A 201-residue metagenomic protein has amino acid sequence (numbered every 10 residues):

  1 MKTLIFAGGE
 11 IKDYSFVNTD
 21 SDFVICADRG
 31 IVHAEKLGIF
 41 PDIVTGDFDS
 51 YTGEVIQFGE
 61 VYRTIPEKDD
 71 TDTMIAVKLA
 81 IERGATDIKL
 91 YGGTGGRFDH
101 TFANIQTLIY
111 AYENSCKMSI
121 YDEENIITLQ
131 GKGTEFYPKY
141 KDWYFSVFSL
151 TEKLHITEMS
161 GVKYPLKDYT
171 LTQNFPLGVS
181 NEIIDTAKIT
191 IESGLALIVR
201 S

Functional and structural regions predicted by a protein language model:
M1-V55: N-terminal beta-strand-loop-alpha-helix module at the start of alpha/beta ligand-binding or catalytic domains
S21-D22, P41, F58-G59, A85 (+1 more regions): Short, well-ordered alpha-helix to beta-strand connector turns
E60-I65, C116-S119, W143-S146, K153-L154: A glycine-rich helix N-cap at a beta->alpha junction
V61-R83: Short phosphate-binding loop-to-helix
F98-I109: Short Gly/Thr/Asp-enriched flexible loops that form oxyanion-binding sites at enzyme active sites
Y112-I127: Short, acidic/small-residue loops that bind anionic groups at enzyme active sites
N125, Q130-S201: Long, charged alpha-helical interface segments
